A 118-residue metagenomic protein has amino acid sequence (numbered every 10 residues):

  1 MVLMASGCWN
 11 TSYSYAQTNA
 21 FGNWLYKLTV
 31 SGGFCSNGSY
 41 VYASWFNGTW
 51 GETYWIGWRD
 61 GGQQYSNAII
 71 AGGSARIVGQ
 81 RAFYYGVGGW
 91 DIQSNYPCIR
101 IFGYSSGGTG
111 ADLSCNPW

Functional and structural regions predicted by a protein language model:
M1-T18: N-terminal prepro-regions of secreted/extracellular proteins
G7-W9, F34-S36, P97-I99, S114-N116: Sequence contexts marking disulfide-bonded cysteines in secreted/extracellular proteins
N10-Y15, T29-V30, Q80-R81: Serine/threonine-rich low-complexity intrinsically disordered regions
T18-W24: Residue-level signal for glycine
W24-V30, Q93-P97: Short, surface-exposed coil-to-beta transition loops
G33-Q80: Mature extracytoplasmic domains of secretory-pathway proteins
N67-G103: Extracytosolic low-complexity repeat regions of secreted or lipid-anchored proteins
G107-W118: Short, low-complexity, Pro/Ser/Thr/Gly-rich segments in the mature regions of secreted, periplasmic
